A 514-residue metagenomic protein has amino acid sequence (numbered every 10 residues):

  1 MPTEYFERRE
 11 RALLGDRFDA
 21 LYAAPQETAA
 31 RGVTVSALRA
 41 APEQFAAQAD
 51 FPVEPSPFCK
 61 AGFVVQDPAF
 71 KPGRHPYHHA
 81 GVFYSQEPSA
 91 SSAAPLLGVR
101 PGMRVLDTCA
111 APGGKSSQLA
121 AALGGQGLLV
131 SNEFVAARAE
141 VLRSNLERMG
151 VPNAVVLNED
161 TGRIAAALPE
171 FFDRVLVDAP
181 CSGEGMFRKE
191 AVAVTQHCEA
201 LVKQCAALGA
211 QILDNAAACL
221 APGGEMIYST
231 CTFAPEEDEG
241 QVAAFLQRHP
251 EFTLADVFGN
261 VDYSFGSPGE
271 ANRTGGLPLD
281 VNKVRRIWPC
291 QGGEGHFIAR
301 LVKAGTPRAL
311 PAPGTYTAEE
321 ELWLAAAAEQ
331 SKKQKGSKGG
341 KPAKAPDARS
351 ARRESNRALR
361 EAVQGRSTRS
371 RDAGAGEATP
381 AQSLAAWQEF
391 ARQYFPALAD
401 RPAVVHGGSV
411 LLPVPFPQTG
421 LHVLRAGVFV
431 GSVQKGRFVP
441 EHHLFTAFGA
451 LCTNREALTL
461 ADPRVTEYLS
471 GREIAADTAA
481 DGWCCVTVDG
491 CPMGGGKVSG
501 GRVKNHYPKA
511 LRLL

Functional and structural regions predicted by a protein language model:
M1-Q48, A304-L514: Polybasic, low-complexity RNA-engagement segments
F58-V99, L142, K504-P508: Class I SAM-dependent transferase core
G102-A111: Conserved class I S-adenosyl-L-methionine
P112-G125: Conserved SAM-binding loop of SAM-dependent methyltransferases across substrates and taxa, primarily the Class I
L123-G124, L220-P222: Helix-to-beta-strand junctions that scaffold the AdoMet/dcAdoMet cofactor pocket in Class I SAM-dependent enzymes
Q126-V130: Short beta-strand element of Class I
N132-E170, V177: S-adenosyl-L-methionine
A137, R174-D214, I227, C231-E239 (+2 more regions): Mobile active-site "lid"/loop adjacent to the S-adenosyl-L-methionine
